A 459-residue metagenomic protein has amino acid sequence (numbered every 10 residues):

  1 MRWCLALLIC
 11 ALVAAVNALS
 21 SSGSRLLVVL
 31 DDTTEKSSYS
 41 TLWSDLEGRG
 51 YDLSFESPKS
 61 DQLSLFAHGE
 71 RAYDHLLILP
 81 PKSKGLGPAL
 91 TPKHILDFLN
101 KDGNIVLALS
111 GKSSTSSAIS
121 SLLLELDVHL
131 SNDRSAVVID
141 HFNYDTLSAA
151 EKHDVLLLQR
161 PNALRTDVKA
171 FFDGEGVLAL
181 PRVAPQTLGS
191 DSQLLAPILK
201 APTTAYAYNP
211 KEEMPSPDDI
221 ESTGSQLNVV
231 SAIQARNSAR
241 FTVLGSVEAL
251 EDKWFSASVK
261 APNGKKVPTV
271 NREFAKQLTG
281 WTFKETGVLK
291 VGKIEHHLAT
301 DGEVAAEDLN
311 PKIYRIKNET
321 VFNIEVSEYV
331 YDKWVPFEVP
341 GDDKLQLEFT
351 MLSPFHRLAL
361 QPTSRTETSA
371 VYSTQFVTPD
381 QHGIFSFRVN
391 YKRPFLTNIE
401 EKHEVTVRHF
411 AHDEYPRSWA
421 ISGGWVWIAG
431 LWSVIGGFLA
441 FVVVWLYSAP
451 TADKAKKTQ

Functional and structural regions predicted by a protein language model:
M1-V16: Fungal secretory targeting signals
V16-Q459: Short, surface-exposed patches at the edges or C-terminal ends of soluble domains, predominantly
